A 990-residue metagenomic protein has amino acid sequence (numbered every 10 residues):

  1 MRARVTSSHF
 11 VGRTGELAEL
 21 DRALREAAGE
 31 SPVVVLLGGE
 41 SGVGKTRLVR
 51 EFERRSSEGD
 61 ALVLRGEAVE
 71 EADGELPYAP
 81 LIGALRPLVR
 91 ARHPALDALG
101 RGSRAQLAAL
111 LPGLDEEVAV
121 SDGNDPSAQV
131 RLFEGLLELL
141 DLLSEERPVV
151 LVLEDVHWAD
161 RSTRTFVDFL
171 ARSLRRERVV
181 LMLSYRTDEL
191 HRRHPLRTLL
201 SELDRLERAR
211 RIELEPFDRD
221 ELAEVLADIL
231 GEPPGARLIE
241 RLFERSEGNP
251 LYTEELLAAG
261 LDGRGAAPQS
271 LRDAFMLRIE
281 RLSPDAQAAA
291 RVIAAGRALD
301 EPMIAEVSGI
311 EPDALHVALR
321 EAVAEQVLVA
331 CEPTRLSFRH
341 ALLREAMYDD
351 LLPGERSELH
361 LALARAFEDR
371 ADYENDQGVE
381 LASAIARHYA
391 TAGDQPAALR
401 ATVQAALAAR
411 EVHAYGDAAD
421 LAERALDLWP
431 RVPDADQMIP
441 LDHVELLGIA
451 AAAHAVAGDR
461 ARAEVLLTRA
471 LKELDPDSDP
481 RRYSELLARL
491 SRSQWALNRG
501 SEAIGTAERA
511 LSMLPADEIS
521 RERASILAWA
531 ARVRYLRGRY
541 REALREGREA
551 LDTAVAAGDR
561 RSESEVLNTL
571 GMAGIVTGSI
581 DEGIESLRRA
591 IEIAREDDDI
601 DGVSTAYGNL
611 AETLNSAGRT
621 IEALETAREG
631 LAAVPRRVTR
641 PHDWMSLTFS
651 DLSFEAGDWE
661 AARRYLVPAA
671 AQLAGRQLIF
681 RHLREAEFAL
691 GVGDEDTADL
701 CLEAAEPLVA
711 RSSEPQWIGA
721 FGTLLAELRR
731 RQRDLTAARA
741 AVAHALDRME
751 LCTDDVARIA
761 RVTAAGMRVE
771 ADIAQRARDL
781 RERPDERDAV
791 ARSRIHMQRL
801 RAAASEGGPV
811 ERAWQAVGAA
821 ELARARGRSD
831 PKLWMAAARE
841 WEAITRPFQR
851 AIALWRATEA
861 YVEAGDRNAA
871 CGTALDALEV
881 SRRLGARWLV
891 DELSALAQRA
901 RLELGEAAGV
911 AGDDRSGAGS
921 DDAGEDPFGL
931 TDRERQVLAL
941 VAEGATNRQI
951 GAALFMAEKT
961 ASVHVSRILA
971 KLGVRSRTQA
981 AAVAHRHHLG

Functional and structural regions predicted by a protein language model:
M1-R25, L107-A108, P112-G123, P268-R272 (+1 more regions): Conserved adenine-nucleotide phosphate-binding loops and their immediately adjacent elements
V34, L48-S56, V317-A318, R335-F338 (+5 more regions): Extended alpha-helical scaffolding segments used for macromolecular assembly and cargo binding
V43, F217, E221-V432, K971: Short secondary-structure boundary elements
T46-G74, A79: P-loop NTPase Walker A phosphate-binding motif
L64, A79-V150, S201-R208, F217-E224 (+2 more regions): Conserved Walker-type P-loop NTP-binding/catalytic site
A109-P112, A128, R175-R241, Y252-E255 (+3 more regions): Alpha-helical sensor/transducer elements of the RecA-like P-loop NTPase core
A346, R387, Q404-E411, D427 (+12 more regions): Tandem amphipathic alpha-helical repeat scaffolds
Q898, A911-R975, Q979-G990: Helix-turn-helix DNA-binding segment
